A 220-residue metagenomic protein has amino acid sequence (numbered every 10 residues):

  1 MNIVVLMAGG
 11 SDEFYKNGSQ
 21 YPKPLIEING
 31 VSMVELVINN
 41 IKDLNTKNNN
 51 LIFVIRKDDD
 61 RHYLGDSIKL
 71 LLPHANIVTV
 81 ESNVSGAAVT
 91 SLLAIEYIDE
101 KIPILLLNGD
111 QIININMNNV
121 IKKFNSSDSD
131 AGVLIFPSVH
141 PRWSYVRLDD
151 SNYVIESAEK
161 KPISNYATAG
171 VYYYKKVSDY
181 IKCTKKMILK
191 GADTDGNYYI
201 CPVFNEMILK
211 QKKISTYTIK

Functional and structural regions predicted by a protein language model:
M1-I3, A167-K220: Conserved alpha/beta core of the MobA/IspD/sugar-nucleotide pyrophosphorylase nucleotidyltransferase superfamily
M1-L6, G10-Y15, S19, I26-E27 (+2 more regions): Conserved N-terminal catalytic core of the sugar/cofactor nucleotidyltransferase
G9, D110, P137: Active-site glycine-centered loops adjacent to acidic/histidine catalytic or metal-binding residues that shape
L25, V146-L148, T216: A structural signal for short hydrophobic beta-strand segments in well-ordered beta-sheet cores
V34, A94, D110, V146 (+1 more regions): Residue-level signal for inorganic ion chemistry
D59, Q111-N114: A short, conserved beta-strand element in the Rossmann-like catalytic core that flanks the donor/metal-binding loop
K101-I112: Short beta-strand-to-loop acidic/aromatic patch adjacent to the donor-nucleotide binding site
N114-G191: Conserved core of the sugar-phosphate nucleotidyltransferase
